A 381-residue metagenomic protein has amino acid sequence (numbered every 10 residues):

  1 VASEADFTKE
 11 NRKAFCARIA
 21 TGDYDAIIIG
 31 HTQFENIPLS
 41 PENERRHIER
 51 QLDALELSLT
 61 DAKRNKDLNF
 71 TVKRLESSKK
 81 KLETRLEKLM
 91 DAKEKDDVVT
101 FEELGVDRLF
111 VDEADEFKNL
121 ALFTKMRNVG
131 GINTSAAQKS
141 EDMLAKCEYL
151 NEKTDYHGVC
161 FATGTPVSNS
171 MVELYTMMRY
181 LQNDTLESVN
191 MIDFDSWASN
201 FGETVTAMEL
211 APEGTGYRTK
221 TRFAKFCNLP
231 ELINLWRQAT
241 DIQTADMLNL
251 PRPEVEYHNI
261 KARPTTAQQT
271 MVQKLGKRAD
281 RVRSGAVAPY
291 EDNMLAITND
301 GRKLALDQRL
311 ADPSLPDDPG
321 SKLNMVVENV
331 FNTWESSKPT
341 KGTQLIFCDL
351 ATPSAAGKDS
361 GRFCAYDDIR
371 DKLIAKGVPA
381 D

Functional and structural regions predicted by a protein language model:
V1-F7, L186-N190, R370-D381: Conserved RecA-like helicase motor-core motifs
A2-R12, G30-N36, D349-A351, D381: Conserved helicase motor
R12-L57, R64-R108, E116-K118, K139-V172 (+2 more regions): Inter-lobe coupling linker of SF2 helicases/translocases
N43-H47, K125-N133, T176-Y180, F363-L373: Glycine-rich, phosphate-binding/catalytic loops in enzymes
I132-S140, L232, L315-V327, G361-Y366: Phosphate/oxyanion-binding active-site loops and adjacent basic polyanion-contact surfaces
G342-L350: Conserved RecA-like ASCE P-loop NTPase motor core of nucleic-acid helicases/translocases
A351-D381: Conserved helicase motor "Helicase C" RecA-like lobe of SF1/SF2 P-loop NTPases
